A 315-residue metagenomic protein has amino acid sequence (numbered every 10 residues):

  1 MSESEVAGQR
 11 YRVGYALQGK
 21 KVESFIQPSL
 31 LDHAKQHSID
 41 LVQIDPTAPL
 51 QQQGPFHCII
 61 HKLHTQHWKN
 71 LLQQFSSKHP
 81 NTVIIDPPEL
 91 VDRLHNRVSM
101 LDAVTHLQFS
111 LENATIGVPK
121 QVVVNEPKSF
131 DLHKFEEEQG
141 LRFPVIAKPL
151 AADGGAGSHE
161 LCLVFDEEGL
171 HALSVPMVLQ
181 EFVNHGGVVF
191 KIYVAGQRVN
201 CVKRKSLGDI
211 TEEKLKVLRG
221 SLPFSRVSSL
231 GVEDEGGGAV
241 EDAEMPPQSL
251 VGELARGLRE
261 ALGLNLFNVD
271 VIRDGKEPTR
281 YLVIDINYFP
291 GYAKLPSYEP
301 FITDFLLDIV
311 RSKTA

Functional and structural regions predicted by a protein language model:
M1-K20, S24, P28, L50-F56 (+6 more regions): Active-site nucleotide/adenylate-binding loops and adjacent lid/helix of ATP-dependent enzymes
H33-G54, K128: A short, well-structured beta->alpha microelement
K35, S77-K78, E260: Anion (oxyanion) recognition and catalysis
H37-I39, L111-G117, A261-N265: Short secondary-structure junctions
I60-H61: Redox-cofactor binding/interface segments in oxidoreductases and associated redox assembly factors
M245, E260-L264, R273-A315: C-terminal active-site "lid" helix and adjoining low-complexity regulatory extension at the edge of ATP-using catalytic
A255-L258: A conserved acidic, glycine/proline-rich C-terminal tail/linker
V269-V271: Hydrophobic residue at the +6 position relative to the catalytic HRD Asp in the kinase catalytic loop
